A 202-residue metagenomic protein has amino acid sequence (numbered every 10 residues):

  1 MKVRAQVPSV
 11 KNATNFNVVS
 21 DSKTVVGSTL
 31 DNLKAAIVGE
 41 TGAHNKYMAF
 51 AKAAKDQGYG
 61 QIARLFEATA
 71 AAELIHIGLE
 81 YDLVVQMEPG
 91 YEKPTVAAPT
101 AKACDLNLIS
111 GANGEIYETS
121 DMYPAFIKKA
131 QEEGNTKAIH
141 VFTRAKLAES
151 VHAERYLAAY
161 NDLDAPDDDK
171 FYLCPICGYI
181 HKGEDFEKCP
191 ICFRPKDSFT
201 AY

Functional and structural regions predicted by a protein language model:
V3-Y202: Non-heme di-metal
